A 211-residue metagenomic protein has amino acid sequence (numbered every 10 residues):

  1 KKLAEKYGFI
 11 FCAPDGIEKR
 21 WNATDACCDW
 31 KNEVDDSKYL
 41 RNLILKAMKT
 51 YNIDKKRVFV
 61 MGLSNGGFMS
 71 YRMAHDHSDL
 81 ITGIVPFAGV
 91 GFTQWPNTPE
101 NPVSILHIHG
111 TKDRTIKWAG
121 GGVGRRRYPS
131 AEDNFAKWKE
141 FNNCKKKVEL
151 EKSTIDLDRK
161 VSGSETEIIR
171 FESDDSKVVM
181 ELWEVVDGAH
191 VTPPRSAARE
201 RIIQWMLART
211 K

Functional and structural regions predicted by a protein language model:
K1-F59, M69-R72, D76, S196: Serine-hydrolase catalytic machinery in alpha/beta-hydrolase-like enzymes
K2-Y7, N52-I53, M61, D76-H77 (+3 more regions): Extracellular/periplasmic catalytic domains that process cell-envelope and extracellular macromolecules
L3-Y7, L43-T50, M61, M73-L80 (+4 more regions): Structured segments of extracytoplasmic/periplasmic soluble domains in secreted or envelope-associated proteins
D15, M61, V85-A88, L106-H109 (+1 more regions): Alpha/beta-hydrolase-fold catalytic nucleophile elbow
G16, T111-R114, A119-G122, V186-A189: Acidic beta-to-alpha connecting loop that harbors the catalytic carboxylate
N22-D25, R72-M73, W95-E100, I116-G121 (+1 more regions): Short, solvent-exposed loop/turn and secondary-structure capping segments
M48-N52, K56-V103, R114: Primarily recognizes the serine-hydrolase "nucleophile elbow" in alpha/beta-hydrolase and SGNH/GDSL folds
S104-I108, P129, K139-K211: C-terminal catalytic histidine-bearing segment of alpha/beta-hydrolase fold enzymes
